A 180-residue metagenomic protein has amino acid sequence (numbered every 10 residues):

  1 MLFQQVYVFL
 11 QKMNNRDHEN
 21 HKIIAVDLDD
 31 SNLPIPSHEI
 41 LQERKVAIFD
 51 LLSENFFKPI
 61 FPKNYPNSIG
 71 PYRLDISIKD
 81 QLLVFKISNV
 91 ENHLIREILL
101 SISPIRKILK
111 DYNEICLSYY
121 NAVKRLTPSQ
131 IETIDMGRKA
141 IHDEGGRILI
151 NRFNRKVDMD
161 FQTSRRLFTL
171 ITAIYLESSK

Functional and structural regions predicted by a protein language model:
M1-Q4, R106: Generic detection of intrinsically disordered/low-complexity segments and helix-coil linkers/edges
F3-P71: Charge-rich, low-complexity N-terminal segments
N14-R16, N64, P71-R73, H93 (+6 more regions): Short, flexible coil/linker segments at or flanking structured domains
D17, I24-I35, I105-P128, E132-K139 (+1 more regions): Long, charge-dense
L41-V46, S118, L167, Y175-E177: Generic alpha-helical propensity signal that fires on short helical segments and nearby coil/disordered stretches
F49, K107-L109, K180: Short, surface-exposed linear patches
K63-L117: A surface-exposed, charged beta-strand/loop segment in the N-terminal or early-internal portion of soluble proteins
V123-K180: C-terminal charged interaction modules
